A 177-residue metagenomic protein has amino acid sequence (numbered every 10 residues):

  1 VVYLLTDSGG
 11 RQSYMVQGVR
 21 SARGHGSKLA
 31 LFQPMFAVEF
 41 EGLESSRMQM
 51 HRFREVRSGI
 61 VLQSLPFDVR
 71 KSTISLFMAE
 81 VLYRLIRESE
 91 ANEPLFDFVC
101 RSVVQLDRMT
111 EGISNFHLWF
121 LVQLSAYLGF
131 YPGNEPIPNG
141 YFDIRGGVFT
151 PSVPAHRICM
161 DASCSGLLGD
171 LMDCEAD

Functional and structural regions predicted by a protein language model:
V1, L5-D177: Non-catalytic alpha-helical scaffolds and adjoining flexible linkers that form interface surfaces for assembly
